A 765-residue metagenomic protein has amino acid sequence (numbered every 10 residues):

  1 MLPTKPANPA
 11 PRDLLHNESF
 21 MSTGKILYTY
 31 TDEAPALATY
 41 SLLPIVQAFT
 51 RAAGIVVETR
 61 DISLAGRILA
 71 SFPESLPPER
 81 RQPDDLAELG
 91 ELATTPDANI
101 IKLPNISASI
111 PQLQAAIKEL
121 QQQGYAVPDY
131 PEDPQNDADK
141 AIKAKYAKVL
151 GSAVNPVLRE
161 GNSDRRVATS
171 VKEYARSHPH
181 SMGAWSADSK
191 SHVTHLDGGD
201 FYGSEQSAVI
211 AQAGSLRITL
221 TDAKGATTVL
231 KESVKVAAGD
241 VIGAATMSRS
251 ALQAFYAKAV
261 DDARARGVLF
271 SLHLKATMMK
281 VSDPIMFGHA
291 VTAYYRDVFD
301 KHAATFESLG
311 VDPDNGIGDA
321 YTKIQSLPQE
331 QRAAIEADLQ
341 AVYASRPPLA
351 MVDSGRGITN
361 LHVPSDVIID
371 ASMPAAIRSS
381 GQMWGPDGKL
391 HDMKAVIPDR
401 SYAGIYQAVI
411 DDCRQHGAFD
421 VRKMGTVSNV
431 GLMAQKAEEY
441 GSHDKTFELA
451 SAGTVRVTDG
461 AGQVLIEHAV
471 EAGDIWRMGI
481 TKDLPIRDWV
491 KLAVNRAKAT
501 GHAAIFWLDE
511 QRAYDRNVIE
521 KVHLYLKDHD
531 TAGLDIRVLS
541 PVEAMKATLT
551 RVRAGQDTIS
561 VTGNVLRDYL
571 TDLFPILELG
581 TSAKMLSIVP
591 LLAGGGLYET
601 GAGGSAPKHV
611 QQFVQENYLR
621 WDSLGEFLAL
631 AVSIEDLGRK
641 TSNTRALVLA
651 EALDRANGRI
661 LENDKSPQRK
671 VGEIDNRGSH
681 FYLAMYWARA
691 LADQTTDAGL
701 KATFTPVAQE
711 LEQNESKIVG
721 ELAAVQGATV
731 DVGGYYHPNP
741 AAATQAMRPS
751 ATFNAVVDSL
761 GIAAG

Functional and structural regions predicted by a protein language model:
M1-F20: N-terminal amphipathic/basic-hydrophobic helices that include classical n-h-c signal peptides and signal-anchor
F20-G288, R296-Y525, H529-A544, R551-W687 (+2 more regions): Extended, well-ordered protein cores
L647, A698-A702: Short, solvent-exposed positions on alpha-helices
A692-T695: Ligand-binding pocket scaffold of soluble enzyme catalytic domains
K701-Q709: Short, charged, amphipathic alpha-helical segments
V719-Y736: A glycine-biased, small/acidic residue-tolerant capping/turn segment at secondary-structure junctions
P738-G765: C-terminal accessory extensions/subdomains outside the catalytic/core fold
